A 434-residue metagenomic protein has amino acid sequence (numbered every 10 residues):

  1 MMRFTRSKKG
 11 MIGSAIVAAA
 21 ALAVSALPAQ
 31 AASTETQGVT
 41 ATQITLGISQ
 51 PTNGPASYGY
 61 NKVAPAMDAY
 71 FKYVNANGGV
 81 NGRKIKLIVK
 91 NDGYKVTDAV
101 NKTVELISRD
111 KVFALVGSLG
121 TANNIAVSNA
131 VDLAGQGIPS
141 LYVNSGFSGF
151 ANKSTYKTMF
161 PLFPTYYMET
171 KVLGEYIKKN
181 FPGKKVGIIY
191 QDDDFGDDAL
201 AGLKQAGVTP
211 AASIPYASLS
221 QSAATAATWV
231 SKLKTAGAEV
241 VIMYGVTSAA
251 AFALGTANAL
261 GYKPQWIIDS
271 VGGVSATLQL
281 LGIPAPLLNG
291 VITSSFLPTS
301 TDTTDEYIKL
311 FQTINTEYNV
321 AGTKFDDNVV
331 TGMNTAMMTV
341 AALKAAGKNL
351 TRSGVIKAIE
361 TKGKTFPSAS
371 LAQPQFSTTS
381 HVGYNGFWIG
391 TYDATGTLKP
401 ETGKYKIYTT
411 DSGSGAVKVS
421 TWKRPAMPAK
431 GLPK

Functional and structural regions predicted by a protein language model:
M1-A31: Secretory targeting and sorting signals
A32-T34, Y58-P65, N77-K153, L162 (+2 more regions): Beta-alpha junction/loop-to-helix N-cap segments that form part of ligand/metal-binding clefts
S33-T34, I44, K364-K434: Solvent-exposed, acidic/polar segments of extracytosolic/periplasmic ligand-binding ectodomains
E35-Q43, G47-D68, K90-T97, L119-G120 (+3 more regions): Extracytoplasmic "Venus flytrap"
D98-N101, S148-A151, K157-G261, D302-K309: Extracellular/periplasmic Venus flytrap/periplasmic-binding protein
L106-G120, I138-V143, K185-I189, G237-T247 (+3 more regions): Periplasmic-binding protein-like
L200-G202, T247-F252, T299-K362: Extracellular/periplasmic ligand-binding modules, especially the Venus flytrap/periplasmic-binding
A257-M333, P425-K430: Extracellular/periplasmic periplasmic-binding protein-like sensory domains
